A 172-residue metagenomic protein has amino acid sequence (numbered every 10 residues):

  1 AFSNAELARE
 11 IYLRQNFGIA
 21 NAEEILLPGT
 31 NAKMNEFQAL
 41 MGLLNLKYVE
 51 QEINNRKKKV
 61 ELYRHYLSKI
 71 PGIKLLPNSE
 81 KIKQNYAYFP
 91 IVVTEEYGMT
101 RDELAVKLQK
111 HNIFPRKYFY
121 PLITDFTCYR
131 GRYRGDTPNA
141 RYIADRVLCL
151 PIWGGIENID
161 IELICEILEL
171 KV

Functional and structural regions predicted by a protein language model:
S3-V172: PLP-dependent aminotransferase class I/II
